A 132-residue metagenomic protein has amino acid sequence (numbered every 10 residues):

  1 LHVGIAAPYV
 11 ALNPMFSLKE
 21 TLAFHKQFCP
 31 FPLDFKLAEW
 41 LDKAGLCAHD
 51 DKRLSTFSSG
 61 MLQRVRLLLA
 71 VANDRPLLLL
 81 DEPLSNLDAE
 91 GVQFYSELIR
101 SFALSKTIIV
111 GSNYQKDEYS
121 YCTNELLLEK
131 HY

Functional and structural regions predicted by a protein language model:
L1-V10: ABC nucleotide-binding domain signature
Y9, P14-P30: Q-loop/switch helix immediately C-terminal to the Walker
A23, D34-H49: Conserved ABC ATPase "signature" region
R53-G60: Conserved ABC ATPase signature
L67: Hydrophobic anchor residue at the start of the ABC signature
D81, L87-D88: ABC-family nucleotide-binding domains
L98-Y119: Conserved catalytic loops of ABC-family nucleotide-binding domains
